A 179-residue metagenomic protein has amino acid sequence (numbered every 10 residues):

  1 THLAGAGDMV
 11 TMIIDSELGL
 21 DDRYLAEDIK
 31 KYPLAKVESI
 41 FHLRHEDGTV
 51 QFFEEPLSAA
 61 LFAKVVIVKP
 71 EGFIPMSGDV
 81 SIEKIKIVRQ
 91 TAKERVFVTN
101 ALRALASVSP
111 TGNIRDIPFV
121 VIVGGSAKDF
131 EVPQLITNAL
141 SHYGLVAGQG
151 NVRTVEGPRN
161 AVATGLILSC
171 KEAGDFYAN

Functional and structural regions predicted by a protein language model:
H2-A6, M12, S16-L20, A35-N179: Helical "lid/coupling" subdomains associated with nucleotide-phosphate turnover
D22-D28: Acidic/polar loop patches that form or flank catalytic/metal-binding clefts of enzymes that bind anionic ligands
K30-L34: Alpha-helical substrate-recognition element adjacent to the catalytic core
